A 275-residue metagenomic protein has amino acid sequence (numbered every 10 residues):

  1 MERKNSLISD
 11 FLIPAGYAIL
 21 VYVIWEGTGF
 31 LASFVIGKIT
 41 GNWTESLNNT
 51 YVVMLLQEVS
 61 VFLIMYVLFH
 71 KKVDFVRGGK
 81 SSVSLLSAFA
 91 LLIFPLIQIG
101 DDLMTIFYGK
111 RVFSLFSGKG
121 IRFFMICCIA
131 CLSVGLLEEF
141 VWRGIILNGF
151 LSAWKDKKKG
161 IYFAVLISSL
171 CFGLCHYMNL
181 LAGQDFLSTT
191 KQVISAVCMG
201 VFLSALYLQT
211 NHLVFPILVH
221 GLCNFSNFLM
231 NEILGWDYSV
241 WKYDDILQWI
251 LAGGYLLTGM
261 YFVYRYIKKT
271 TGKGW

Functional and structural regions predicted by a protein language model:
M1-S9: Short, Lys/Arg-rich, polar N-terminal cytosolic tail immediately upstream of the first transmembrane signal-anchor
L12-I19, S87-A88, F124-M125, Y162-I167 (+3 more regions): Hydrophobic alpha-helical transmembrane segments
Y22-G27, S188-D245: Functionally important transmembrane alpha-helices
Y22-H70, S81-A90, F116-S117, I121 (+3 more regions): Alpha-helical transmembrane segments in multi-pass membrane proteins
V52, F62, G221-W275: C-terminal membrane module of polytopic membrane proteins
M65-D74, L208-Q209, M260-K269: Structural signal for the C-terminal ends of transmembrane alpha-helices and the immediately following loop
F140-I167, L208-H212: Membrane-interface helix/loop boundary segments of multi-pass membrane proteins
V165-D185: Membrane-helix boundary elements
